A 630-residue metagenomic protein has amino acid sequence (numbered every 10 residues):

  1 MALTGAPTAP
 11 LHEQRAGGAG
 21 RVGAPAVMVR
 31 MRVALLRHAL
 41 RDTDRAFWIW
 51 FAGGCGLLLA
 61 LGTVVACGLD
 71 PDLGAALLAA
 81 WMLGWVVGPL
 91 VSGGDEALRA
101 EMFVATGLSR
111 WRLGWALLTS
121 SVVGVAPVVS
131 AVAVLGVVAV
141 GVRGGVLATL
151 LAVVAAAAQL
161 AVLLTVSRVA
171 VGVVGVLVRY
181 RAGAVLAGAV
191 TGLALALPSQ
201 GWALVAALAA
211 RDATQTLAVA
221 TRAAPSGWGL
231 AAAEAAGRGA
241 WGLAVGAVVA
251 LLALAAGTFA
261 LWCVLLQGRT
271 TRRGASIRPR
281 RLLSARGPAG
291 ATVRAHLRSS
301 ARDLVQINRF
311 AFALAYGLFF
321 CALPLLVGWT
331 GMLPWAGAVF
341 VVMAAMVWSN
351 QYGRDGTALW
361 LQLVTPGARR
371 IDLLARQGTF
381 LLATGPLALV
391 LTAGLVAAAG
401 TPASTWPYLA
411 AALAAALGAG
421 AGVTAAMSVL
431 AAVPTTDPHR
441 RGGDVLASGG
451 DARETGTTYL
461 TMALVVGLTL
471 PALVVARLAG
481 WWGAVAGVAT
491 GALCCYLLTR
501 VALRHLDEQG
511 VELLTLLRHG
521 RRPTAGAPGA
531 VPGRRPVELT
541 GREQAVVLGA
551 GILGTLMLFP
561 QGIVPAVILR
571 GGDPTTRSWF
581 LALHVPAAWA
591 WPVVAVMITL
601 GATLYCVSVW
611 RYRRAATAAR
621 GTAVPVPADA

Functional and structural regions predicted by a protein language model:
A2-A100, S109-A358, R369-A630: Hydrophobic alpha-helical transmembrane segments of membrane proteins
F103-A105: Helix-capping/transition residues at the boundaries of transmembrane alpha-helices and the short helical linkers
W360-P366: Catalytic phosphate/nucleotide-handling subdomain of diverse soluble enzymes
